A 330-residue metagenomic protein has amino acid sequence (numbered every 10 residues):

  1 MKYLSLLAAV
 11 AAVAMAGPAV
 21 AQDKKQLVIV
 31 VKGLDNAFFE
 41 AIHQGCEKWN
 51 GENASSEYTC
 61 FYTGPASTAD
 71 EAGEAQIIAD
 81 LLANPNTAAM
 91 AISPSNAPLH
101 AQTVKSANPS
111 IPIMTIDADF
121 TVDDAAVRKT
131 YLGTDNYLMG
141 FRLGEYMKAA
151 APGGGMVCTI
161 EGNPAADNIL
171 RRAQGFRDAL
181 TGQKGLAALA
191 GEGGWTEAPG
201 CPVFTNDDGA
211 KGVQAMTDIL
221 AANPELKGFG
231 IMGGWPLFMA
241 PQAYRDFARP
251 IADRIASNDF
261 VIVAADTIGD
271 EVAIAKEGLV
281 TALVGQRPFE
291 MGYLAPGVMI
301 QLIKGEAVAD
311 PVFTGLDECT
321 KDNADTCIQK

Functional and structural regions predicted by a protein language model:
S5-A14: Bacterial N-terminal signal peptides
M15-A21: Sec/Tat signal peptide C-region and signal peptidase I cleavage site
A21-K330: A residue-level marker of the well-folded mature domains of exported/periplasmic proteins
